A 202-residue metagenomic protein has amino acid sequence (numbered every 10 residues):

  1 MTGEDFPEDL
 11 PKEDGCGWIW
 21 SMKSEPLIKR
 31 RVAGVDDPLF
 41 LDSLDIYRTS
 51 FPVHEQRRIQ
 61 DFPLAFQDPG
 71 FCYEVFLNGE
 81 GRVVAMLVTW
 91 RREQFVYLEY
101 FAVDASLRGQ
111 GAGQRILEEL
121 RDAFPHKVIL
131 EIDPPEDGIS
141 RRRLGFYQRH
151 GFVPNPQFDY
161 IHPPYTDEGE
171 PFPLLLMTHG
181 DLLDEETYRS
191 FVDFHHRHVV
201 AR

Functional and structural regions predicted by a protein language model:
I19-D61, P173-L174, E186-R202: Short amphipathic alpha-helix that is part of the acyltransferase structural core
F66-V75: A short helix-loop-beta-strand connector motif used in the catalytic cores of GNAT acetyltransferases and, in some
V75, G81-W90, F95-A102: Conserved beta-strand in the GNAT
V103, G109-D122: Conserved acetyl-CoA-binding loop-helix of GNAT-fold acetyltransferases
F124-G138: Conserved GNAT acetyl-CoA-binding A-motif
P134-Q157: Conserved active-site alpha-helix within GNAT-family acetyltransferase domains
